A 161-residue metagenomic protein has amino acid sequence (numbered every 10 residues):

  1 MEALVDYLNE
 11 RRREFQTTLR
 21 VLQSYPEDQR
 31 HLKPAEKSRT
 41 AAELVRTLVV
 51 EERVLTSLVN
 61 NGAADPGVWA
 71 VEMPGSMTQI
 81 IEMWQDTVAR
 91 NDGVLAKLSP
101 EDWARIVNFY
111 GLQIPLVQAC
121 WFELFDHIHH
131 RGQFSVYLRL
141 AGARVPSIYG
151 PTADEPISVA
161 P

Functional and structural regions predicted by a protein language model:
M1, L19, V45, D92-L95: Generic N-terminal initiation segments characterized by hydrophobic and/or small/turn-forming residues
E2-L8, S76-I81, W121-L124: Active-site rim elements
A3, E10-E14, M83-T87: Soluble or luminal CAZymes and related metallo-dependent hydrolases
L8-L22, E27-A70, N108-P161: Short, contiguous alpha-helical
S57-L98: Helix-adjacent hinge/juxtasegments
L95-Y110: Acidic catalytic patch
